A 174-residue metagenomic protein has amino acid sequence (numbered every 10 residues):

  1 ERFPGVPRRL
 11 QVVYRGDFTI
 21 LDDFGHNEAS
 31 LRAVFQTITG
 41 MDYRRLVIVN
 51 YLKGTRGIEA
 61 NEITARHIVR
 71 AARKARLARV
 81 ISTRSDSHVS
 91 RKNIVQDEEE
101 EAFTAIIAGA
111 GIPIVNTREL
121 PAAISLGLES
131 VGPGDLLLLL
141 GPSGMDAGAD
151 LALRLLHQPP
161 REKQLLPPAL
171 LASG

Functional and structural regions predicted by a protein language model:
R2-G174: ATP-dependent carboxylate-amine ligase
